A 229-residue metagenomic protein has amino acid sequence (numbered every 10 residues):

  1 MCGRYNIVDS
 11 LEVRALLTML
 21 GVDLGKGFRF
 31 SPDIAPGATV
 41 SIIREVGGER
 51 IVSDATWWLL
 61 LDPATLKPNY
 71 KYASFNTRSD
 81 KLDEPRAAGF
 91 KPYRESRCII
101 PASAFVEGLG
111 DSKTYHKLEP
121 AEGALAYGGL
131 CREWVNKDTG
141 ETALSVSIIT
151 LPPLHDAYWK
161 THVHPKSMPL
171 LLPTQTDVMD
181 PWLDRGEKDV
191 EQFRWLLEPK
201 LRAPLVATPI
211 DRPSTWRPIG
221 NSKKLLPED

Functional and structural regions predicted by a protein language model:
M1-D229: Short linear sequence motif anchored by a di-proline
